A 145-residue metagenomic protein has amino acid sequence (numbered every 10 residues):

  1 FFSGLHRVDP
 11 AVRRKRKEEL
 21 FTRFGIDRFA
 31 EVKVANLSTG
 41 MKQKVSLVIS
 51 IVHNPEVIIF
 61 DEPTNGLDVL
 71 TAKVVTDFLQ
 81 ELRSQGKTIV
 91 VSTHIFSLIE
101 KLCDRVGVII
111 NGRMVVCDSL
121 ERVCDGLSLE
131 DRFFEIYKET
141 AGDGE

Functional and structural regions predicted by a protein language model:
F1-G4, A11-F29: Conserved ABC ATPase "signature" region
K33-G40: Conserved ABC ATPase signature
I58-D61: Catalytic Walker B motif of ABC-type/P-loop ATPase nucleotide-binding domains
V69-T71: Helix N-cap at the start of a conserved alpha-helix in ABC-type nucleotide-binding domains
K73-Q85: Helical segment within the ABC ATPase nucleotide-binding domain
C117-D118: ABC ATPase "signature
